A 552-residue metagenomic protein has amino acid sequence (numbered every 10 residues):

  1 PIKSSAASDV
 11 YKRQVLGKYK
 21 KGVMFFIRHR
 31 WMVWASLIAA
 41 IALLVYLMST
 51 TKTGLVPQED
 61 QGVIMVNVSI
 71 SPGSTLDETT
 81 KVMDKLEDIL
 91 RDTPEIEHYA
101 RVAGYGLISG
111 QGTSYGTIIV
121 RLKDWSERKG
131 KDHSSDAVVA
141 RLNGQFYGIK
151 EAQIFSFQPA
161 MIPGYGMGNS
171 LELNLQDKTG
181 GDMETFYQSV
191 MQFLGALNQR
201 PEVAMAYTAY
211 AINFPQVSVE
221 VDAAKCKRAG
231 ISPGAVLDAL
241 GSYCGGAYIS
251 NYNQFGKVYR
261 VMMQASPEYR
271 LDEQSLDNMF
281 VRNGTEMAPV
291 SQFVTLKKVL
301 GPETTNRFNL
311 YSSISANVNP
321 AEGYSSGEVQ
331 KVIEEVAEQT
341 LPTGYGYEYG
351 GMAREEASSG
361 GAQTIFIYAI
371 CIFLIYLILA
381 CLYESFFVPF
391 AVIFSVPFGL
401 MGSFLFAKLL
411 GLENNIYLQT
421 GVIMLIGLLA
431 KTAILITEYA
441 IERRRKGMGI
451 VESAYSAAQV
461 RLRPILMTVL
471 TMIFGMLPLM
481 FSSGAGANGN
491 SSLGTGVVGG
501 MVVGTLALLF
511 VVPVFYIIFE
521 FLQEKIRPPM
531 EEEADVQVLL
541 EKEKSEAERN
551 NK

Functional and structural regions predicted by a protein language model:
P1-A7, Y11: Single conserved hydrophobic/aromatic residue that forms the stacking wall/gate of nucleotide- or nucleobase-binding
S5, I441-K446, E520-P528: Juxtamembrane helix-loop transition segments at the membrane interface in multi-pass membrane proteins
D9-I27, E533-K552: Cytosolic juxtamembrane regulatory segments of multi-pass membrane proteins
V15-R30, K52, V56, E87 (+10 more regions): Alpha-helical membrane-interface segments at transmembrane helix boundaries
I38-S74, E127-K129, S156, M167-S170 (+1 more regions): Transmembrane helices with small-residue packing motifs
T50, M65, E78-R101, T113-P215 (+6 more regions): Surface-exposed amphipathic alpha-helical segments in non-transmembrane regions that serve as interaction surfaces
L374-R461, L466-A485, G499-V503, A507-F510: Hydrophobic transmembrane alpha-helices and their membrane-interface caps in long multi-pass transport proteins
G484-E543: Hydrophobic alpha-helical transmembrane segments of membrane transport and translocation systems, primarily multi-pass
